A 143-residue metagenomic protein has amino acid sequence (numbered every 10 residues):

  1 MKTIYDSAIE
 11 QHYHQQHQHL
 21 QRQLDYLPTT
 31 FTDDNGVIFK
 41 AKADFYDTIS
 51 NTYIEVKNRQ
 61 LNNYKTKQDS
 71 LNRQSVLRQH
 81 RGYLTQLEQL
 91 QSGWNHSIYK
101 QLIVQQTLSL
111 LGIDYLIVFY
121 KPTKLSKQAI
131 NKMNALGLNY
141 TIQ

Functional and structural regions predicted by a protein language model:
M1-Q143: Nucleic-acid endo/exonuclease domains
